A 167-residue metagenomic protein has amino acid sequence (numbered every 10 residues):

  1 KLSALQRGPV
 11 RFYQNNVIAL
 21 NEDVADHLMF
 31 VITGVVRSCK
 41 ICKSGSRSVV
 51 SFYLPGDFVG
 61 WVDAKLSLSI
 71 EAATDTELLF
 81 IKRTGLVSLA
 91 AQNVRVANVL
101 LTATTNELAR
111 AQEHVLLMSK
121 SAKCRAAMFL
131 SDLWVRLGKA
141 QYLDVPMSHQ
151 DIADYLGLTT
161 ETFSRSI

Functional and structural regions predicted by a protein language model:
K1-Q14, D57-V59: Cyclic nucleotide-binding regulatory module and flanking cytosolic helices
L2, I18-E22, L137: Short loop/turn motifs at secondary-structure junctions and domain boundaries
R7, A25-D26, L143: Short loop/turn microsegments at loop-to-beta-strand junctions
N16-T74: Cyclic nucleotide-binding regulatory domains
V49-A109: Cyclic-nucleotide recognition modules
V94-T160: Polybasic "coupling" helices that flank or enter modular domains
